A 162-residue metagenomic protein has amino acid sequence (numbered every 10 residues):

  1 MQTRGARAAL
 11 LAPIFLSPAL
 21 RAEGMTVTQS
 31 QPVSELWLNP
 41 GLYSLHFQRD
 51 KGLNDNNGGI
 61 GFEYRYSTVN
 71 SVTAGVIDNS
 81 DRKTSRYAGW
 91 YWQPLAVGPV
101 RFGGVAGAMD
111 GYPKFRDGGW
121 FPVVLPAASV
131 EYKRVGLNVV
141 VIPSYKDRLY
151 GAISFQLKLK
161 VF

Functional and structural regions predicted by a protein language model:
M1-P32: Cleavable N-terminal export/targeting peptides
A22-V76: Short glycine/proline- and aromatic-enriched beta-strand/turn motifs that initiate or cap beta-hairpins
E23-Q29, Y66-T68, Y91-V97, Y132-R134 (+1 more regions): Outer-membrane beta-barrel proteins
S30-L36, T68-N70, T84, G98-F102 (+2 more regions): Outer-envelope beta-barrel architecture signal
L38-H46, V69-N79, F102-Y112, V135-K146: Transmembrane beta-strand segments that form the barrel wall of outer-membrane beta-barrel proteins
P40, I60-Y64, A74, A88-P94 (+2 more regions): Residues on the lipid-exposed face of transmembrane beta-strands in outer-membrane beta-barrel proteins
L42-L45, Y150-F162: Outer-membrane beta-barrel "beta-signal"
F47-D55, V76-Y87, A96, D110-F121 (+1 more regions): Solvent-exposed loop/turn segments connecting transmembrane beta-strands in outer-membrane beta-barrel proteins
